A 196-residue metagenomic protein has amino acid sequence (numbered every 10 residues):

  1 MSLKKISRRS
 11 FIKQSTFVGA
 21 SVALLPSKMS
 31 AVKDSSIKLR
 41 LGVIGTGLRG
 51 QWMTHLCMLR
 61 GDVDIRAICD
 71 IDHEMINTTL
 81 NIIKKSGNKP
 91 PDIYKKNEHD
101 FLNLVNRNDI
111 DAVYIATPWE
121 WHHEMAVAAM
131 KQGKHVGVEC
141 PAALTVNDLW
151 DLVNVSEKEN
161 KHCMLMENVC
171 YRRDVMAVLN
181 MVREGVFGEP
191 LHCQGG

Functional and structural regions predicted by a protein language model:
S2-V138, N147-W150, N154-H162: N-terminal glycine-/serine-/threonine-rich beta1-alpha1-beta2 phosphate-ribose binding loop of Rossmann-like
A143-G196: A contiguous active-site-proximal alpha/beta segment in oxidoreductase catalytic domains
